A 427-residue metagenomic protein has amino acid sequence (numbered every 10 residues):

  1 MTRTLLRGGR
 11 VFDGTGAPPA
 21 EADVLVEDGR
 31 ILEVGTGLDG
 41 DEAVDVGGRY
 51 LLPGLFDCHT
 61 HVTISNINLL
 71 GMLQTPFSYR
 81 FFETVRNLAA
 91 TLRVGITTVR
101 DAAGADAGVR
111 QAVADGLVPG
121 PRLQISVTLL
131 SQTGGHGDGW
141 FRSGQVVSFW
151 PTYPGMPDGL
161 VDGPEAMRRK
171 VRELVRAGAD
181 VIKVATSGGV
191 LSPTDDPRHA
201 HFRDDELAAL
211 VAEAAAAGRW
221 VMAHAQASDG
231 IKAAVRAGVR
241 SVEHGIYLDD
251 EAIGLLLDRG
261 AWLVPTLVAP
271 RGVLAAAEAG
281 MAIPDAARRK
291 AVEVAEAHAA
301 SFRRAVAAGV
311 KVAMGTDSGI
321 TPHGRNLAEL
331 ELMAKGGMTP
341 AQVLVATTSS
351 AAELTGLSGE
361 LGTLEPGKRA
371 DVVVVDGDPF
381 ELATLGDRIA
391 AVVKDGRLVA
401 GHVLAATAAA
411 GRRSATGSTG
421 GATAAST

Functional and structural regions predicted by a protein language model:
M1-L5, V11-L52: Histidine-rich, glycine-flanked metal-binding segment
G9, T347-S349, E353, P366-G411: C-terminal cap of metal-dependent C-N hydrolases
R49-D115, T133-W140, D205, D229 (+1 more regions): Metal-associated gating/positioning segment near the N- to mid-region
T63-F82, R86-L92, T133-M156, G188-D204 (+1 more regions): Active-site gating loops and adjacent loop-to-helix segments of metal-dependent hydrolytic enzymes
N66-L69, Q111, G137, P193 (+6 more regions): Histidine/acidic-residue-rich catalytic or RNA/ligand-binding cores of hydrolases and nuclease-related proteins
E83-V109, G120-L129, A179-P193, W220 (+2 more regions): Divalent metal-dependent hydrolysis catalytic cores, especially in the metallo-beta-lactamase
E165-L263, A279-M281, V292-K311: Histidine/acidic residue-rich metal-binding segments in metalloenzymes
A216, M281-P379: His/Asp/Glu-enriched, well-ordered alpha-helical/loop segment that forms or immediately abuts the divalent-metal
